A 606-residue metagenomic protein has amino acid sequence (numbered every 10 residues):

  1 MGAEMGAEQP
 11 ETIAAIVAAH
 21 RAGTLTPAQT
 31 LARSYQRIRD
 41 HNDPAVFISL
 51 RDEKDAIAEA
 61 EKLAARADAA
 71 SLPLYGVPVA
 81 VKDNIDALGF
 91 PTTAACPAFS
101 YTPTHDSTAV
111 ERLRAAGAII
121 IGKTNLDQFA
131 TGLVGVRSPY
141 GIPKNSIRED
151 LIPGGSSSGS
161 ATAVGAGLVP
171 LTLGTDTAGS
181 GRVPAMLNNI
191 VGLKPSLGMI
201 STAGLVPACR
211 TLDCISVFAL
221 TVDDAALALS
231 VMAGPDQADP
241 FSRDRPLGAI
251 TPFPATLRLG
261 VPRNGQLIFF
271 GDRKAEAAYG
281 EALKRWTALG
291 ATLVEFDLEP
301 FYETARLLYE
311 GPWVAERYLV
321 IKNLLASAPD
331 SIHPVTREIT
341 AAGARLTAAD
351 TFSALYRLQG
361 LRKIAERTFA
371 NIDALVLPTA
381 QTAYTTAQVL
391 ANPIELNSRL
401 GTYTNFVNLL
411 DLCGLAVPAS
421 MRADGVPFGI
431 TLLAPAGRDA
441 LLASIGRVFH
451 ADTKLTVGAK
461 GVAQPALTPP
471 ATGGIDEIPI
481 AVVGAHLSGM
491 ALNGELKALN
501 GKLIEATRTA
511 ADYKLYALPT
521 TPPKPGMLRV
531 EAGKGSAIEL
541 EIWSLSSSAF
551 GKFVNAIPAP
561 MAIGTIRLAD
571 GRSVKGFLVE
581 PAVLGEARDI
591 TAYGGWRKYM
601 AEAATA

Functional and structural regions predicted by a protein language model:
M1-A58, A288, G458-Q464: An N-terminal boundary/leader segment
A15-R21, N125, P254, L267 (+3 more regions): Serine-dependent amide/ester hydrolase catalytic core
T24-L31, E61, G271-D297, I321-S327 (+1 more regions): Acyltransferase
A70-T93, I119-G122, L126, T131 (+1 more regions): Conserved small-residue hinge/capping positions at short loops/turns that sit at secondary-structure boundaries within
L74-C96, F253-P262, P312-E366, P418-P427: Short helix-loop capping/hinge segments that flank enzyme active sites or metal/cofactor-binding pockets
D106-M232, N408-T431: Short glycine/serine-rich loop segments
K194-A277, E281, P300, S444-T472: A short helix-breaking turn/cap at a secondary-structure junction
M421, R447-D452, T456-A606: Glycine-aromatic micro-motifs
